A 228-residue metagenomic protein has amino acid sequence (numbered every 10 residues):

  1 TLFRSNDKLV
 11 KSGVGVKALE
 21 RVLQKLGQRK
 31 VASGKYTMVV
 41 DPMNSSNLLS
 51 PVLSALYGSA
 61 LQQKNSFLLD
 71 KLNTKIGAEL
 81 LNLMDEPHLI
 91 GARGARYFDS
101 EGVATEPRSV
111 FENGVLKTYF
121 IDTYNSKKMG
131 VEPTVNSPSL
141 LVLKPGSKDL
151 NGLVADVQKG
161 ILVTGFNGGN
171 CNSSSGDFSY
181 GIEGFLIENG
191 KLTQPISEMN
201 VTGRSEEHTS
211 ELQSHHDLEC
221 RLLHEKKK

Functional and structural regions predicted by a protein language model:
T1, E211-K228: Positively charged, low-complexity/disordered segments
F3-L9, D41, L49, L53 (+1 more regions): Extended amphipathic alpha-helical scaffolds
F3-V52, L56: Internal alpha/beta scaffold segment
L9-V10, K148-L150, R204, C220-L222: Secondary-structure junction/capping motif
L26-G34, A60-K64, I161-G165: Residue-level signal for secondary-structure boundary elements
S50, S173, E219-R221: Short glycine-/acidic-enriched loop or helix-start segments at secondary-structure transitions that form or flank
K71-S210, S214, K228: Dual-mode signal for accessory low-complexity, basic/Gly-rich regions
